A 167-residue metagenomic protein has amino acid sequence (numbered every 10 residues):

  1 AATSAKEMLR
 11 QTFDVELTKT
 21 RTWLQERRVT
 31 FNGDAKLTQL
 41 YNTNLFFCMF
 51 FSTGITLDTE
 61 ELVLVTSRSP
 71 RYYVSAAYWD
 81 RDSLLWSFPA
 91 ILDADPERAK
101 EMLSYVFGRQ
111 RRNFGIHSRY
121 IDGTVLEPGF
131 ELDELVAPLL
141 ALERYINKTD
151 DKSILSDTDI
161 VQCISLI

Functional and structural regions predicted by a protein language model:
A1-A77, S153: Acidic/polar, glycine-enriched structural segments that form the non-catalytic walls/loops of the carbohydrate-binding
M8-L9, F13-E16, Y73-I167: Aromatic-rich carbohydrate-recognition surfaces in CAZymes
